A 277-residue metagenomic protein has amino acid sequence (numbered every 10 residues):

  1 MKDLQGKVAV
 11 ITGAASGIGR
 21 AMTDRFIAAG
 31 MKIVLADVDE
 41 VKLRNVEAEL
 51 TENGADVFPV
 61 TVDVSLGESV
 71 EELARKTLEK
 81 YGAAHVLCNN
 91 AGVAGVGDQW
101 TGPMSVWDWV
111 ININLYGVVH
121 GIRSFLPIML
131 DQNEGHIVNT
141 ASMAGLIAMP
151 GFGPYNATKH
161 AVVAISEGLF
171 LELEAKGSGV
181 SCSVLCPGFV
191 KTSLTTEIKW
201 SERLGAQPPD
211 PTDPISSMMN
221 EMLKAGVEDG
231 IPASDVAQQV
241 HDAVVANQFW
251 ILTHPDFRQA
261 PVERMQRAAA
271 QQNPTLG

Functional and structural regions predicted by a protein language model:
K2-V34: Canonical Rossmann dinucleotide-binding motif of NAD(H)/NADP(H)-dependent dehydrogenases/reductases, specifically
M31-V46: Conserved glycine-rich Rossmann-like NAD(P)H-binding loop of the short-chain dehydrogenase/reductase
E40-V41, V60-E72, M104: The beta1-alpha1 cofactor-binding region of Rossmann-like NAD(H)/NADP(H)-dependent oxidoreductases
D98-I111: Substrate-binding pocket helix/loop in short-chain dehydrogenase/reductase
I122, T158: Active-site helix of classical SDR
S142: Residue(s) in the substrate-gating loop at a strand-loop-helix junction that position the organic substrate next
A175-I251: SDR active-site lid
